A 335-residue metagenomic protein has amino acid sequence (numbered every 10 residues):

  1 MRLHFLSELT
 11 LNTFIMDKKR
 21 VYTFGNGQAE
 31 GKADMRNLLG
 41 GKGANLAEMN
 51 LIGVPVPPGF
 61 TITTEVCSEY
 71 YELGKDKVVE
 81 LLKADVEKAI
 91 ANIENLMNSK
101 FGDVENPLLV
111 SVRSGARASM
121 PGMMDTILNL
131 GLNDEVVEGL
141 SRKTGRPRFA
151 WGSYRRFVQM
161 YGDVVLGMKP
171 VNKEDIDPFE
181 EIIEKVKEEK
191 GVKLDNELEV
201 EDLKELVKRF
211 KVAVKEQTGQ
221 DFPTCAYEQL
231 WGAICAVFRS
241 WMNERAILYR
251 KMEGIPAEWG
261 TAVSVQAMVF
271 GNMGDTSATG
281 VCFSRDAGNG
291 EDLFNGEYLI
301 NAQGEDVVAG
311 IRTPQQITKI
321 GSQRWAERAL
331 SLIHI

Functional and structural regions predicted by a protein language model:
M1-I15: Short, Lys/Arg-enriched N-terminal segments with co-localized hydrophobic residues within the first ~10-30 amino acids
F14-L332: Nucleotide/phosphate-binding sheet-loop regions of phosphoryl- and nucleotidyl-transfer enzymes
